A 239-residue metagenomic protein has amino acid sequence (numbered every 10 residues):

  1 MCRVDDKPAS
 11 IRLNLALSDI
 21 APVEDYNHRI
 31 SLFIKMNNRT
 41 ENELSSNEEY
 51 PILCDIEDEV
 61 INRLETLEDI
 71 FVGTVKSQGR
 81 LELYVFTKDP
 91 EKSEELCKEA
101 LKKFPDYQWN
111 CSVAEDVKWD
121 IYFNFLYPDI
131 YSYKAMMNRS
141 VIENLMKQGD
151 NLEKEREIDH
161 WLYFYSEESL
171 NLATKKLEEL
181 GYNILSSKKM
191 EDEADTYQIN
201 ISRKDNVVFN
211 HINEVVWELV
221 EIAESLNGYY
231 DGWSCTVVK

Functional and structural regions predicted by a protein language model:
M1-K239: Long, contiguous binding/interaction regions
